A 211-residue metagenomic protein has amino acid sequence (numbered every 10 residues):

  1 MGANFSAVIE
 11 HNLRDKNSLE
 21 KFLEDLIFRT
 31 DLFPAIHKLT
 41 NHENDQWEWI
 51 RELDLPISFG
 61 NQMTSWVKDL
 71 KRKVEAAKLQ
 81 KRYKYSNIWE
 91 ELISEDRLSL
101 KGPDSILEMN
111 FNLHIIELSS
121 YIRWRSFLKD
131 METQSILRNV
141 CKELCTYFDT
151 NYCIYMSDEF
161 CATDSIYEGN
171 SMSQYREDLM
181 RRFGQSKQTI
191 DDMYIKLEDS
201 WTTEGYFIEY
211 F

Functional and structural regions predicted by a protein language model:
M1-E48, Y206-F211: Short, extreme N-terminal segment that most often corresponds to the first beta-strand
M1-S6, L107-F127: Glycine-rich, often proline-containing surface loops adjacent to acidic residues and nearby aromatics that form
V8-N12, G60, Y121, M156: A structural detector for beta-sheet-dominated domains
F22-D25, W66-D69, K73, I88 (+2 more regions): Charge-rich, solvent-exposed alpha-helical interaction surfaces
D25, R29, K73-Q80, Y147 (+1 more regions): Surface-exposed polar/charged interaction patches
D31-L53, T146-Y167: Short glycine-rich, low-complexity/disordered patches
L32-M109: Short, intrinsically disordered low-complexity segments
S119-F211: Acidic, proline/glycine-rich low-complexity IDRs
